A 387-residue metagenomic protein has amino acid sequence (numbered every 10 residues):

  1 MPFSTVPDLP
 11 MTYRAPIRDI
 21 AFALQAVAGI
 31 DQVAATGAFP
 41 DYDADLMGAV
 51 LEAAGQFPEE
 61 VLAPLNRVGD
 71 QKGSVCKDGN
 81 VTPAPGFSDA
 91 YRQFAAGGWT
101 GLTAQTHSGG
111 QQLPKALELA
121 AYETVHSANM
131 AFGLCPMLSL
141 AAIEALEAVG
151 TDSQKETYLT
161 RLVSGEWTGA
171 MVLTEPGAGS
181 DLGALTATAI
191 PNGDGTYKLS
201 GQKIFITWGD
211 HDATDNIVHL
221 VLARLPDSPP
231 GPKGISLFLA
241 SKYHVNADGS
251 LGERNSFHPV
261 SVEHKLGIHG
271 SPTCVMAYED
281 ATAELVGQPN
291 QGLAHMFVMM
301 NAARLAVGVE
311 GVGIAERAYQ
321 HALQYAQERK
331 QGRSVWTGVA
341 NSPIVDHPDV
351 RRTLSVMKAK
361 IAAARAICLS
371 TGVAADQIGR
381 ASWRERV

Functional and structural regions predicted by a protein language model:
P2-L134, S153, T157: Amphipathic, small/basic residue-rich leader segments at the start of a protein or domain
G29-G55, A145-T151, V339, P343 (+4 more regions): N-terminal leader/propeptide and maturation segments of large enzyme subunits in energy/redox metabolism and hydrolases
L134-D152: N-terminal glycine-rich flavin-associated loop
S164-L173: A short, Trp-centered hydrophobic/proline-enriched beta-strand micro-motif
T196-R254: A short core secondary-structure module
F205-T207, H244-V260, K265, P272-A303 (+1 more regions): A glycine-rich, basic-preceded beta-loop-alpha segment at the flavin cofactor/substrate interface of flavin-utilizing
R304-I378: Extended amphipathic alpha-helical segments enriched in small hydrophobics
I378-V387: Residue-level detector of conserved catalytic or cofactor/ligand-binding positions in enzyme active sites
